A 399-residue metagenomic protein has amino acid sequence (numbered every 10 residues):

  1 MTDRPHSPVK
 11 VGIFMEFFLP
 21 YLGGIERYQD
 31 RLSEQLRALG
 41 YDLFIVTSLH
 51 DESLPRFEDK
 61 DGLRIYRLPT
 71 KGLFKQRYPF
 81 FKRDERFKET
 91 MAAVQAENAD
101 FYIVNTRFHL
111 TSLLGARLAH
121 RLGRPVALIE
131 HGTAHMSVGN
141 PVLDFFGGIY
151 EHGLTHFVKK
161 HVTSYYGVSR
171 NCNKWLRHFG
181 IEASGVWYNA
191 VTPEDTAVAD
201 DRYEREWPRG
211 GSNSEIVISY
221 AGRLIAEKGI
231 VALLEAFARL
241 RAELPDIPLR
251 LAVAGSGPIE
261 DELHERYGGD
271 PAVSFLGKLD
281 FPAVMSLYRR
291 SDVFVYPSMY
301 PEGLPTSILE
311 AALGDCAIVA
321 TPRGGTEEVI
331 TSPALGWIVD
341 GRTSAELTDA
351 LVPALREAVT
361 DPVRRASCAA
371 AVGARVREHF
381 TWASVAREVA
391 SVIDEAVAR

Functional and structural regions predicted by a protein language model:
P125-A127, A134-F157, H161, K174: Nucleotide-sugar donor phosphate/pyrophosphate-binding loop at the beta->alpha transition of glycosyltransferases
H152-T196: A short, active-site helix/loop in glycosyltransferases that binds the activated sugar's phosphate group
Y166, G210-A238: Conserved donor-binding/catalytic core segment of Leloir-type glycosyltransferases
D261-P282: Nucleotide-activated donor-binding/catalytic signature segment of Leloir-type glycosyltransferases, i.e., the conserved
K278-L279, L287-S291: Short alpha-helical donor nucleotide-sugar binding micro-motif in glycosyltransferases
R289-G303, C316: Acidic donor-binding loop of glycosyltransferase active sites
I308, A317-A320: Short hydrophobic beta-strand element within catalytic cores of glycosyltransferases and related nucleotide-activated
E327-R356: Change "using UDP/GDP/dTDP sugars" to "using nucleotide sugars
